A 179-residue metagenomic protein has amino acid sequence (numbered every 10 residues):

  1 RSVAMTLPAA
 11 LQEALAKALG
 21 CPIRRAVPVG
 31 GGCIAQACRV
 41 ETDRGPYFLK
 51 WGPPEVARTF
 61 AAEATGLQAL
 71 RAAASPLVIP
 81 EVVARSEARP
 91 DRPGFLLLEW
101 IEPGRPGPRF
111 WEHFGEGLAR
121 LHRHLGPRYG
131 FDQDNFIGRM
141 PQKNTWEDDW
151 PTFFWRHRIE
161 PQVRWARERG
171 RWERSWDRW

Functional and structural regions predicted by a protein language model:
S2-V3, E173-W179: Short, intrinsically disordered, charge-balanced linker/junction segments flanking boundaries in proteins
V3-I23: Juxta-kinase regulatory segment immediately upstream of eukaryotic protein kinase catalytic domains
A10, C21, A62-T65, H113 (+1 more regions): Short, conserved clusters of charged catalytic residues that mark active-site and nucleotide-handling motifs
P28-T152, R156: ATP-binding pocket architecture of kinase catalytic cores
E87-P90, R169-R174: Short, glycine- and charge-enriched coil/turn segments that flank and shape catalytic ligand pockets
F131-Q133, R171-W176: Short acidic alpha-helical/loop segments enriched in Asp/Glu that coordinate divalent cations
R158-E168: Helix-loop "lid/cap" segments that line or gate small-molecule binding pockets
